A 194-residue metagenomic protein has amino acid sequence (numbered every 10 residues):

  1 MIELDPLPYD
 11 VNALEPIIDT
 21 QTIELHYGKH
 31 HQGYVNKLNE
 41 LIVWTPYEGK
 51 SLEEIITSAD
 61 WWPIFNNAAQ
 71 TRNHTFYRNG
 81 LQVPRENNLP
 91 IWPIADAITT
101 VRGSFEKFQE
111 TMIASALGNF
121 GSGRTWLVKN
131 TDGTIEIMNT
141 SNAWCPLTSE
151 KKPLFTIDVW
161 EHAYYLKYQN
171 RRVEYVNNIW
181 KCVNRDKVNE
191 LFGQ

Functional and structural regions predicted by a protein language model:
M1-Q194: Feature for soluble, non-membrane regions of globular proteins
